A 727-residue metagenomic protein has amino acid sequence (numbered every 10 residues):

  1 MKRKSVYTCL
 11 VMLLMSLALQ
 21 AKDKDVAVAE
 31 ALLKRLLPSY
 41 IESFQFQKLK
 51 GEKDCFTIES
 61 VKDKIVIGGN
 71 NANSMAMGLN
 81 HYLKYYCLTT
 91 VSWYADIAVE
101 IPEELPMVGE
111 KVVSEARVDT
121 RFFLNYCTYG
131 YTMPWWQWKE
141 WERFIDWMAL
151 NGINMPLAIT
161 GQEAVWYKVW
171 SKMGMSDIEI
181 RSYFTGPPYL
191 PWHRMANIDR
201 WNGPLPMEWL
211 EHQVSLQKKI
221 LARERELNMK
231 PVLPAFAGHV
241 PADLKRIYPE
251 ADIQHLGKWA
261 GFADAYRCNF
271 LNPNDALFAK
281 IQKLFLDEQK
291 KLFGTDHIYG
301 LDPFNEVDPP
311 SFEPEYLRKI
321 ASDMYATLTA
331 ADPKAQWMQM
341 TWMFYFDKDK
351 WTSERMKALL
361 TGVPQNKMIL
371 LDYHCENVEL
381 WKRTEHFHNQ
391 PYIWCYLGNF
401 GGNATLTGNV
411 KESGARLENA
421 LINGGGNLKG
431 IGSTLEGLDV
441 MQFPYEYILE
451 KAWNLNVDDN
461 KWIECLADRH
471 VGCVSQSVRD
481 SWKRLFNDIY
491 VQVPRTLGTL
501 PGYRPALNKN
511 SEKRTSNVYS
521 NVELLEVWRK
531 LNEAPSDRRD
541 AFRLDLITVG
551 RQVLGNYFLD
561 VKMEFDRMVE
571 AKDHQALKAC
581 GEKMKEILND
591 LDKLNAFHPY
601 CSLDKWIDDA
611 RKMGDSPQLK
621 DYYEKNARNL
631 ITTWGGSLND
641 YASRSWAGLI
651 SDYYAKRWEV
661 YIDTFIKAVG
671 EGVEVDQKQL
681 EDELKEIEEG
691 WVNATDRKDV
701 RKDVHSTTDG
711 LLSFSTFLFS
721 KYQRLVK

Functional and structural regions predicted by a protein language model:
M1-T8: Bacterial N-terminal signal peptides that target proteins for export
M12-Q20: Hydrophobic h-region of N-terminal signal peptides that target proteins for export in Gram-negative bacteria
A21-V118: Contiguous, structured surface segment used for ligand recognition
I41, T89-T90, D96-L105, L124-T128 (+10 more regions): Catalytic-core regions of glycoside hydrolase
K64-G69, G130-P134, M207, F312-E313: Second-shell loop/turn segments in exported
V118-Q137, M148: Active-site-adjacent substrate/metal-binding segments within catalytic domains of carbohydrate-active enzymes
R514-P535, I547-E570: C-terminal substrate/ligand-recognition segments
V561, D566, L577-K727: C-terminal amphipathic alpha-helical interaction region
